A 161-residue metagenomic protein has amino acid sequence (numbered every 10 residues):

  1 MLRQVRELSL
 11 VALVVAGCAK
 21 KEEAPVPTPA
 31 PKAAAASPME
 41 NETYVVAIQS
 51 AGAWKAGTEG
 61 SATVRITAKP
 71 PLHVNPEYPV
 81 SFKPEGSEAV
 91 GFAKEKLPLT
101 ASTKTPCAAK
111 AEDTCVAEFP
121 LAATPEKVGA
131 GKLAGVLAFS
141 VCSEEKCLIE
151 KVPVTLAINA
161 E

Functional and structural regions predicted by a protein language model:
M1-S9: Bacterial N-terminal signal peptides that target proteins for export
R3, K20-K21: Basic side chains
V15-G17: C-terminal motif of bacterial Sec signal peptides marking the signal peptidase cleavage site
E22-E161: Extracellular/lumen-exposed scaffold segments
